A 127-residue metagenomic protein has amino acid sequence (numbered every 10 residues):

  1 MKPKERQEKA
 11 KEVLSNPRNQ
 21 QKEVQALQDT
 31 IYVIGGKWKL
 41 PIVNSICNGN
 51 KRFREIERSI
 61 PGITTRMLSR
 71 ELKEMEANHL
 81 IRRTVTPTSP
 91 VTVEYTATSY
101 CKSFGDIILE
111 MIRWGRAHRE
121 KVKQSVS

Functional and structural regions predicted by a protein language model:
M1-Q25, S59, E71: Recognition helices and adjacent regulatory flanks at domain boundaries
Q20-M67, T88, E94, S125: N-terminal helix-turn-helix DNA-binding core of bacterial DNA-binding proteins
V24-L27, G105-V122: Hydrophobic alpha-helical core bundles mediating ligand binding, dimerization, or RNAP-core interactions
N50, I60, L72, C101 (+2 more regions): Short amphipathic alpha-helical/adjacent loop interface patches that line ligand and macromolecule-binding sites
L68, L72-M75: Basic amphipathic alpha-helical segments that dock to polyanions
H79: Glycine-centered, phosphate/nucleic-acid-interacting loop/turn motifs that mediate DNA/RNA or nucleotide
R82-R83: Short beta-strand "wing" residues that participate in macromolecule-binding interfaces
P87-M111: Basic, amphipathic "hinge/linker" alpha-helix immediately C-terminal to the N-terminal HTH DNA-binding motif
